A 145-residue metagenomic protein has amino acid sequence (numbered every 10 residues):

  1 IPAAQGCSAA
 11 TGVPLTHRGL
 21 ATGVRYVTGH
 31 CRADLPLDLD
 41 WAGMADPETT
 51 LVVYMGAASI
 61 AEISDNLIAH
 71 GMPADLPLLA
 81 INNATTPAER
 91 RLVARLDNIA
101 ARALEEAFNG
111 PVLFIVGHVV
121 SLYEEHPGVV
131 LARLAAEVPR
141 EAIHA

Functional and structural regions predicted by a protein language model:
I1-C31: Short glycine-cluster motifs
A21-A145: A contiguous loop/helix-start segment that scaffolds small-molecule binding in enzyme catalytic cores
